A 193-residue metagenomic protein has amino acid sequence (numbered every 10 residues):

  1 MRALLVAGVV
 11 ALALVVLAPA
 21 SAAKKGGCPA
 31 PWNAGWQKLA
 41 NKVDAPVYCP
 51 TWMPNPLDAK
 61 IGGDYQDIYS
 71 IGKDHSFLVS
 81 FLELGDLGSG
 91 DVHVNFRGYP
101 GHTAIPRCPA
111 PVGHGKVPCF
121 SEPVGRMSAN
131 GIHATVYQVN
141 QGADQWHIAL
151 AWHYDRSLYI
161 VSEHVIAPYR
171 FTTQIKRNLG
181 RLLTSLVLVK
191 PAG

Functional and structural regions predicted by a protein language model:
M1-V6: Bacterial N-terminal signal peptides that target proteins for export
A7-V15: Bacterial N-terminal signal peptides
V15-V16, P46: Hydrophobic alpha-helical transmembrane segments of integral membrane proteins, especially lipid-exposed positions
P19-A23: Sec/Tat signal peptide C-region and signal peptidase I cleavage site
K24-K25, R177: Polybasic, lysine/arginine-rich low-complexity segments
K25-S157: Short, solvent-exposed recognition patches
D155-G193: Surface-exposed amphipathic alpha-helical segments
